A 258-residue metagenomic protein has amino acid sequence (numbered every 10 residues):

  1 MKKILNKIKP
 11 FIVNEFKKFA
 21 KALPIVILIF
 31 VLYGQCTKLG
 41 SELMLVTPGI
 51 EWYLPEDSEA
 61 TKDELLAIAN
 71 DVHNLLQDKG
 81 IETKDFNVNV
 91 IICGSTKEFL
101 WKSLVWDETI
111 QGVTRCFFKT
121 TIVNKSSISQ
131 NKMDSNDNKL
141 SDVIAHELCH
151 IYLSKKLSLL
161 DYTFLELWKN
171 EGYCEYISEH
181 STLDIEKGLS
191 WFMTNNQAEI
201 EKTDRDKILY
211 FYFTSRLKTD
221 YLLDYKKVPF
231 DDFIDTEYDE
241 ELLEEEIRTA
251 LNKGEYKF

Functional and structural regions predicted by a protein language model:
M1-F16: N-terminal Lys/Arg-rich, disordered targeting/topogenic segments
V13, F30-Q35, E201-F258: Pan-zinc metallopeptidase signature
K17-Q35: Hydrophobic membrane-insertion alpha-helices, especially the h-region of bacterial N-terminal signal peptides
L39-I151, K155-S158, I185: Juxtacatalytic substrate-recognition/specificity segment
E59-N70, D134-V143, F164-W168, D206-F213 (+2 more regions): Soluble non-cytosolic domains of exported or imported proteins
A67-N70, N74, D142, E175 (+2 more regions): Solvent-exposed, polar/charged alpha-helical surfaces in well-ordered, non-transmembrane soluble domains, broadly
Q77-I81, C149-S158, S178-L183, D220-V228 (+2 more regions): Sec-exported extracytoplasmic/periplasmic mature domains
T163-I200: Post-HExxH zinc-binding segment in Zn-dependent metallohydrolases
